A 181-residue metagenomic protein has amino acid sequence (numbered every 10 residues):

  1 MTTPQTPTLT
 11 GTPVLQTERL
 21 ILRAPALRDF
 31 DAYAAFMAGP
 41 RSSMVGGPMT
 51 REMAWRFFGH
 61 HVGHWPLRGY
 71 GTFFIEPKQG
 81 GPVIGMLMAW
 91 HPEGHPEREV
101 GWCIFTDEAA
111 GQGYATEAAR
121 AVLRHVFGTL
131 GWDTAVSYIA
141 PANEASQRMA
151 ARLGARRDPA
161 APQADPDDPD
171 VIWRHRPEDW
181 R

Functional and structural regions predicted by a protein language model:
M1-G47, G59, G63, T72-R181: Acyl-donor (CoA/ACP) binding surface of acyl/acetyltransferases
